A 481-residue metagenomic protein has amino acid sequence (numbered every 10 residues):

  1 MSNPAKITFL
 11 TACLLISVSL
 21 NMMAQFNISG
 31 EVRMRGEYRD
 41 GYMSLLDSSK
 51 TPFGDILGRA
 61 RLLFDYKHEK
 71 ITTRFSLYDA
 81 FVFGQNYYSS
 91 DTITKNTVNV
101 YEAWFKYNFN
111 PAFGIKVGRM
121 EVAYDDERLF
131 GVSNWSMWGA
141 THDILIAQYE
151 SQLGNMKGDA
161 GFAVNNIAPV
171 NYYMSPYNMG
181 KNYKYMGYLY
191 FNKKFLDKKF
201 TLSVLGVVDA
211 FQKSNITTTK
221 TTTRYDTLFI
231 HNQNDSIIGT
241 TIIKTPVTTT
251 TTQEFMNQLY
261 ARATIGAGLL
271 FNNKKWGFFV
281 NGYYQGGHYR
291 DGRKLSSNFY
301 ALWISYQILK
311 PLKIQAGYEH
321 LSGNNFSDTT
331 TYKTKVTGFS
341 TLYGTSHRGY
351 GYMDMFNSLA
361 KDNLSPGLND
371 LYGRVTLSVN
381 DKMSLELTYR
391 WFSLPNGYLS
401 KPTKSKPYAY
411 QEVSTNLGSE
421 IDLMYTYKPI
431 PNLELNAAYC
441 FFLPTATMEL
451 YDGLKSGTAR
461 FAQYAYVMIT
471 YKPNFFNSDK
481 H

Functional and structural regions predicted by a protein language model:
M1-F9: Bacterial N-terminal signal peptides that target proteins for export
L10-S19: Bacterial N-terminal signal peptides
M22-V122, L145-L153, K193-K194, T223 (+9 more regions): Beta-barrel outer-membrane channel/assembly domains of diderm bacteria
N27, N108-I115, S133-T331, L371 (+7 more regions): Signature for the C-terminal beta-barrel architecture of outer-membrane proteins
R39-M43, F83-Q85, E121-L129, G161-Y172 (+7 more regions): Flexible, solvent-exposed coil segments and beta strand-coil junctions, predominantly the extracellular/periplasmic
S90, V132-S133: Acidic, small-polar-rich N-terminal luminal/periplasmic segments of exported/outer-membrane proteins
N99-V100, F130, T141: Short acidic (Asp/Glu) patches
F229-P246, T329-P366: Flexible glycine-rich, low-complexity coil/linker segments exposed to the extracellular/periplasmic environment
